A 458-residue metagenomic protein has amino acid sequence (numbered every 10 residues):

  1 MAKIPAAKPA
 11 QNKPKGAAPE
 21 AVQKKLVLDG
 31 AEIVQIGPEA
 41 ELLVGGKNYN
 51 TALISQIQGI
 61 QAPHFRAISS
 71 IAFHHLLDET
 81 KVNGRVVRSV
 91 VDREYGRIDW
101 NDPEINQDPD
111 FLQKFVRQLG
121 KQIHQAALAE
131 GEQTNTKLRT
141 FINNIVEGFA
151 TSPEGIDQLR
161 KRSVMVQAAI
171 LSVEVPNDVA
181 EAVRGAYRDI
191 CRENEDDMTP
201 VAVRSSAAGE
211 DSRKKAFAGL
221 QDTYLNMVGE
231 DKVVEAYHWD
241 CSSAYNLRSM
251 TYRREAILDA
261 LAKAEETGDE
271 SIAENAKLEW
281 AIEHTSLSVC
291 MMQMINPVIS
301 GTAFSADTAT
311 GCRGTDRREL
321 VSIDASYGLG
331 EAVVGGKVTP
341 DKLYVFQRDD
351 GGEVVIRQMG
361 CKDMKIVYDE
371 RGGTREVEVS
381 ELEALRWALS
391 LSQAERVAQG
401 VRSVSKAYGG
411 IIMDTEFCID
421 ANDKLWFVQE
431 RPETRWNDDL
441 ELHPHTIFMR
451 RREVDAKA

Functional and structural regions predicted by a protein language model:
M1-S288, I299, A384-S392, R396-V397 (+6 more regions): N-terminal beta-alpha lobe that positions the nucleotide/phosphoryl donor in ATP/NTP-coupled carboxylate activation
S205-A207, Q293-I295, D324-Y327, I419: Short, structured patches in soluble enzyme cores that scaffold and shape functional sites
K215, Y224-M227, A236-Y237, M292 (+3 more regions): Beta-strand scaffold of nucleotide-dependent catalytic cores
N275, L320-D414, C418-D420, M449-A458: Conserved catalytic alpha/beta cores of large enzymes that bind or transform nucleotide phosphates and polynucleotides
I299-T302, I412-D414: Short small/polar-residue motifs
